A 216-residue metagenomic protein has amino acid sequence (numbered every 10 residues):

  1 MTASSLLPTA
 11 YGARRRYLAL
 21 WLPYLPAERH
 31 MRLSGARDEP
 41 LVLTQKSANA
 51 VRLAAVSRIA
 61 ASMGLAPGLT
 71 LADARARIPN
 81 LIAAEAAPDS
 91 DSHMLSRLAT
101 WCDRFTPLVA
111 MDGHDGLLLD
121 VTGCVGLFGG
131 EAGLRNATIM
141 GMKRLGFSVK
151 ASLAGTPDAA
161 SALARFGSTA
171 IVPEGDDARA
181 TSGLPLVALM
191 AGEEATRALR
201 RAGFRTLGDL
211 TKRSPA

Functional and structural regions predicted by a protein language model:
M1-L118, G123, A132-G133, A137-M140 (+3 more regions): Residues that scaffold, gate, or flank divalent-cation-dependent active/transport sites
R14, R37, G113, L145-F147 (+3 more regions): Short, well-ordered loop/turn elements at secondary-structure boundaries
R77, W101, G141, L145 (+2 more regions): Generic, well-ordered alpha-helical scaffold segments in large soluble proteins
G126-L127: Helix-loop-helix module between adjacent transmembrane segments
G130-A178, S182-G183: Hydrophobic alpha-helical positions that pack around
A164-A216: Compact, charge-rich alpha-helical regulatory domains located at protein termini
